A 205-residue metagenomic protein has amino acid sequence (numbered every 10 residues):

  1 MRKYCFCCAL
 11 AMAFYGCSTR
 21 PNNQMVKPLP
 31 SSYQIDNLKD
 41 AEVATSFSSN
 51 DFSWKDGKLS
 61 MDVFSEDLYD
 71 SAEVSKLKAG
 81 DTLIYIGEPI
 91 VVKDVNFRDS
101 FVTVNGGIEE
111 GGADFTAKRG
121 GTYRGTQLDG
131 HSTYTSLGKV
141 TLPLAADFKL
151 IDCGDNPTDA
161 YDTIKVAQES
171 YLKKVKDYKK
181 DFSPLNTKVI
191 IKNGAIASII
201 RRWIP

Functional and structural regions predicted by a protein language model:
M1-Y4: Positively charged n-region of N-terminal signal peptides that target proteins for export
F6-A9: Sec-dependent N-terminal signal peptides
Y15-G16: C-terminal motif of bacterial Sec signal peptides marking the signal peptidase cleavage site
P21-P205: Solvent-exposed hydroxyl-ligand-binding patches built from regularly spaced Ser/Thr and small hydrophobics
